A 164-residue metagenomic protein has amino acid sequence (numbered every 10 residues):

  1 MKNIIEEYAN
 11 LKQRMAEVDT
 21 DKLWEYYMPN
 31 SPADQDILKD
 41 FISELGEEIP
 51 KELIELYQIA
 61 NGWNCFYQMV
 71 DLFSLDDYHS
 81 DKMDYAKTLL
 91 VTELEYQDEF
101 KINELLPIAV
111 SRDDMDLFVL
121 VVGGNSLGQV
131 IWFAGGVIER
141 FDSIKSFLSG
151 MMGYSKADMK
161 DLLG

Functional and structural regions predicted by a protein language model:
M1-M115: A surface-exposed partner-binding patch
I108, R140-F141: Local beta-strand/beta-hairpin segments that build beta-sheet-rich folds
R112-D114, G136-E139: Short acidic/polar capping segments at secondary-structure boundaries
D116-G123: Short, surface-exposed beta-strand/loop micro-motifs that present aromatic residues
S126-G135: Intrinsically disordered, low-complexity regulatory segments enriched in Ser/Thr/Pro and charged residues
F141-D158: Compact, glycine/acidic-enriched structural inserts
D161-G164: Short acidic DE-rich linear segments
